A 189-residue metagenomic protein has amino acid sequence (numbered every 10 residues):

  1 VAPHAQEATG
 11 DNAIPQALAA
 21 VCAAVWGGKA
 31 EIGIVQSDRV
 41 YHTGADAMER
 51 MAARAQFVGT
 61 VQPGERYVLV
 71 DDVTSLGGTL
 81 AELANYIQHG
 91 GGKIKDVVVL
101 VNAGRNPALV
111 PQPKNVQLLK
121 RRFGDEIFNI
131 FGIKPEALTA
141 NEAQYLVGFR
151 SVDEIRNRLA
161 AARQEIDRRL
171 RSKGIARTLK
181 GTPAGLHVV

Functional and structural regions predicted by a protein language model:
V1-A8: Short glycine-rich phosphate-binding loop at a beta-alpha junction
A8-G10, V40-H42, N106: Short catalytic/ligand-binding loop motif for oxyanion handling, primarily in non-cytosolic enzymes, centered on
D11, P15-A19, A23, L80: Short, highly selective alpha-helical patches that border small-molecule cofactor pockets in redox/cofactor-processing
A20-I32, Q88-K95: Structural alpha-beta junctions
W26-Y67: Short, glycine/charge-rich flexible loops or terminal/linker lids adjacent to PRPP-binding catalytic cores
Q36-S37, V73-S75, N102-A103: Short acidic/polar capping segments at secondary-structure boundaries
E65-G92, D96-V97: A contiguous pocket-lining binding segment that forms or flanks enzyme active sites
A84-V189: PRPP-dependent phosphoribosyltransferase catalytic core
